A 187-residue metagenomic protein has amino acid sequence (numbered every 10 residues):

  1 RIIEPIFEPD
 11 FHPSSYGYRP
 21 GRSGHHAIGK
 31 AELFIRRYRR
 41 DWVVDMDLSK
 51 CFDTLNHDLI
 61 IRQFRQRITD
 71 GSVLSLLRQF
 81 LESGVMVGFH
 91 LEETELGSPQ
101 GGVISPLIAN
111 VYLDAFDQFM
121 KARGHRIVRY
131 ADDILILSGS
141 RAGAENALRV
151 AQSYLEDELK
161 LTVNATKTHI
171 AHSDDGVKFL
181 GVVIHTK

Functional and structural regions predicted by a protein language model:
R1-I6, Y18: Active-site substrate-recognition loop segments, prototypically the cytochrome P450 B′-helix/B-C loop
D10-K178: Conserved polymerase palm-domain catalytic core
K178, V182-K187: Active-site and adjacent loop segments of nucleotide-processing enzymes that use two-metal-ion phosphate chemistry
